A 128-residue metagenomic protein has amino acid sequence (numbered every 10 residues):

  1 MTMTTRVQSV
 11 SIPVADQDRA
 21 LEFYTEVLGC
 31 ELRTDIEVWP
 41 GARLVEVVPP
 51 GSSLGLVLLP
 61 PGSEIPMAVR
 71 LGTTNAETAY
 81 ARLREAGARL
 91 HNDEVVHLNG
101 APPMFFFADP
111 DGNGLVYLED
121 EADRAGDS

Functional and structural regions predicted by a protein language model:
T2-T5, S9-I12, R33-I36, Y80-S128: Vicinal oxygen chelate
T4, S11-L54: Core segments of cupin and vicinal oxygen chelate
V7-S9, P66-V69: Eukaryotic phosphotyrosine signaling hubs
S11-P13, R70-T74: Short hydrophobic/aromatic beta-strand micro-patches that form the beta-sheet surface supporting nucleotide- or nucleic
F23, E77-R82: Short amphipathic alpha-helices within nucleic acid-binding modules
W39-R43, E64-I65, L98-P103: Short acidic/glycine-enriched loop/turn segments that link adjacent beta-strands
L44, G55, R70, M104-F106: Short hydrophobic/aromatic beta-strand element in the GNAT-like acyltransferase core that lines or flanks the acyl-donor
P50-L54, S63-I65, A76-E77: Short, charged/polar surface micro-motifs in flexible loops or helix N-caps
